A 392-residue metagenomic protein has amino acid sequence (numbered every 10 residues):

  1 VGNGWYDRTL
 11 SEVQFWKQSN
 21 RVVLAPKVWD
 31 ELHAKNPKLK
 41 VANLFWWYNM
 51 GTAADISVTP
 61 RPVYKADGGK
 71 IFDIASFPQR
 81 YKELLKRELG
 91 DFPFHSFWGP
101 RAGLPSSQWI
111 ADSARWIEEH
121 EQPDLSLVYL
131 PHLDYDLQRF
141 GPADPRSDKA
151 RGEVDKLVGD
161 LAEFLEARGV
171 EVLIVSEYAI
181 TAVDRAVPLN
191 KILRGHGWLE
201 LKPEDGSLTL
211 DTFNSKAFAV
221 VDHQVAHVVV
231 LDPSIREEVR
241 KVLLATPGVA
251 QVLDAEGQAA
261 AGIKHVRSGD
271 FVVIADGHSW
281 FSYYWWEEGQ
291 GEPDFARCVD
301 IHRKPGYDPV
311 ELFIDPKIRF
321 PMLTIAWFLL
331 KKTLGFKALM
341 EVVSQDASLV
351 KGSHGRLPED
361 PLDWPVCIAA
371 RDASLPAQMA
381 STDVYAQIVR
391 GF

Functional and structural regions predicted by a protein language model:
V1-G141, S215-V220, Q224-L231, I235-V239 (+6 more regions): His/Asp/Glu-rich, glycine-adjacent segments that coordinate divalent cations and/or stabilize oxyanion chemistry on
G2-R21, A25, D30, K156 (+1 more regions): Secreted, luminal/periplasmic, and some membrane-associated catalytic domains that remodel anionic oxygen-ester
A25, I110, V154, S381-V384: Hydrophobic (often cysteine-bearing) scaffold residues that line and stabilize catalytic clefts of nucleotide/cofactor
L32, A114, D124-P131, S147-V154 (+7 more regions): Beta-strand elements within well-structured catalytic alpha/beta cores of enzymes that handle phosphate/sulfate esters
N36, D276-G277, A370-D372: Short acidic-glycine loop/turn motifs at beta-strand connectors
P142, R146: Active-site and adjacent substrate-binding regions of carbohydrate-active enzymes
L349-I368: Short glycine/proline-rich, acidic loop/turn segments that cap or connect secondary-structure elements
D372-I388: C-terminal helical/tail subdomains of lipid-metabolizing enzymes
